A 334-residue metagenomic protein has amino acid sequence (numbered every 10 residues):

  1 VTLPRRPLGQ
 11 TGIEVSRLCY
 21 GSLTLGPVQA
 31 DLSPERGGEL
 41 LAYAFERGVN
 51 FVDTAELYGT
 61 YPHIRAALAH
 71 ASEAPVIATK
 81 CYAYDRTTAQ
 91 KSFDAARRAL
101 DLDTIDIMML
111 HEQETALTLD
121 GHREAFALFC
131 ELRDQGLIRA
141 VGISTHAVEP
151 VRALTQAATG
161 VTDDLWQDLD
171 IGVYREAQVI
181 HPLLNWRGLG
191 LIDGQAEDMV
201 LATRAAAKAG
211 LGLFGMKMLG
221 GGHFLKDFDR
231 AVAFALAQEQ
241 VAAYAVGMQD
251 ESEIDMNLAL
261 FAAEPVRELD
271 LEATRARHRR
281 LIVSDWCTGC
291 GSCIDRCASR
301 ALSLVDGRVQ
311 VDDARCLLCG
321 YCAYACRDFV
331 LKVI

Functional and structural regions predicted by a protein language model:
V1-P75: N-terminal binding-site loop/beta-alpha segment at the start of enzyme catalytic domains that lines or forms
R5, T60, Q113-D285, S292 (+4 more regions): Beta/alpha (TIM)-barrel catalytic core signal, keyed to glycine-rich beta->alpha loops juxtaposed to Asp/Glu that bind
L8, Y20, V52, I64 (+7 more regions): Conserved, mostly hydrophobic/aromatic
G9-V15, E46, I64-A74, D94-D103 (+4 more regions): Acidic (Asp/Glu)-rich catalytic clusters
L23-E35, A78-T88, E114-L119, F224-K226: Active-site mouth loops of central-metabolism enzymes
E56, S292-R308, Y321-I334: Iron-sulfur cluster-binding cysteine motifs and their immediate structural context in ferredoxin-like electron-transfer
R97-L117: Active-site groove signature of glycoside hydrolases
